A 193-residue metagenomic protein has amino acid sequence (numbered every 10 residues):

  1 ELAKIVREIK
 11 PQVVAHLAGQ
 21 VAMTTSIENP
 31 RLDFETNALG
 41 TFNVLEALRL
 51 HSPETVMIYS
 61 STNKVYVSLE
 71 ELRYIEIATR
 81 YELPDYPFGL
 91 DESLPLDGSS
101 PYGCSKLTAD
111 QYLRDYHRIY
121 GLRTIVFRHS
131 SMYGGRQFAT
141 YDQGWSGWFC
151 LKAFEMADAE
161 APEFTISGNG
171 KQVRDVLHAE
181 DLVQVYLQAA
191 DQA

Functional and structural regions predicted by a protein language model:
L2-T36, V65: NAD(P)H-binding glycine-rich loop region in Rossmannoid oxidoreductase-like domains and their noncatalytic homologs
Q12, R31, E35-F42, S99 (+1 more regions): Conserved internal alpha-helix in NAD(P)-dependent oxidoreductase domains
V14-Q20, M57-T62, F127-H129: SDR active-site strand-loop-helix element
Q20-T24, N63-Y66, L96-S99, S130-Y133: Active-site segment of SDR-like NAD(P)-dependent oxidoreductases
T24-L32, T55, S68-E76, F138-A139: Conserved catalytic-core motifs of eukaryotic protein kinase domains, centered on the activation segment
F42-S100: Conserved Rossmann-fold NAD(P)-dependent oxidoreductase catalytic core, especially the SDR/UDP-sugar
E70-P87, P101, Q111-A190: NAD(P)-dependent short-chain dehydrogenase/reductase
S105: Active-site helix of classical SDR
